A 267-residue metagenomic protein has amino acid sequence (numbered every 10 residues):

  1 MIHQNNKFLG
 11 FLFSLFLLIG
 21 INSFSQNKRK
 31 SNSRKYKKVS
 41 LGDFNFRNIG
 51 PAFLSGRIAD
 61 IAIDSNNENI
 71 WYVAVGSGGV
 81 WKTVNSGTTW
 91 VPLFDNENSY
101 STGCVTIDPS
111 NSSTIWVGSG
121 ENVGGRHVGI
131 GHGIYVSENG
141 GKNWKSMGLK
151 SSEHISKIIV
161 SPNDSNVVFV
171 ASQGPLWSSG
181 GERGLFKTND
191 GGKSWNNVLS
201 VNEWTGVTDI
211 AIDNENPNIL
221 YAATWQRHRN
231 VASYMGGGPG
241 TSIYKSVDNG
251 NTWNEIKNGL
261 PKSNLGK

Functional and structural regions predicted by a protein language model:
M1-R29: Bacterial Sec-dependent N-terminal signal peptides
Q26-K267: Beta-propeller blade termini and top-face loops
